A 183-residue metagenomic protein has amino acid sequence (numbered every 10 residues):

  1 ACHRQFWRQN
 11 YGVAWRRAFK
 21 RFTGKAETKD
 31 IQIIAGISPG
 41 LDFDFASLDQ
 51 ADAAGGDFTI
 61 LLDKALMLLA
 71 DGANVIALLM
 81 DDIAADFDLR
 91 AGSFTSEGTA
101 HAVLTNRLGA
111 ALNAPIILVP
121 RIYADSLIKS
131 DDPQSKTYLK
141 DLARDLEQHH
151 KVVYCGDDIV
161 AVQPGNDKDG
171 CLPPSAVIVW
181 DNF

Functional and structural regions predicted by a protein language model:
A1-K64, A70-N74: Feature activates predominantly on carbohydrate-active enzymes
C2-R4, I37-L41, D82-A84, P120-A124 (+1 more regions): Active-site-proximal loop/turn and secondary-structure-junction residues that shape catalytic pockets, frequently
G12, R16, K25, Q32-I34 (+6 more regions): Short, structured coil/loop segments at alpha-helix boundaries
A26-K29, A54, I60-D88, F94 (+2 more regions): Hydrophobic or amphipathic alpha-helical targeting/insertion segments
D57-M67, K136-T137, V162-G165: Short, acidic/polar
N74, D88-F183: Catalytic-core regions of glycoside hydrolase
